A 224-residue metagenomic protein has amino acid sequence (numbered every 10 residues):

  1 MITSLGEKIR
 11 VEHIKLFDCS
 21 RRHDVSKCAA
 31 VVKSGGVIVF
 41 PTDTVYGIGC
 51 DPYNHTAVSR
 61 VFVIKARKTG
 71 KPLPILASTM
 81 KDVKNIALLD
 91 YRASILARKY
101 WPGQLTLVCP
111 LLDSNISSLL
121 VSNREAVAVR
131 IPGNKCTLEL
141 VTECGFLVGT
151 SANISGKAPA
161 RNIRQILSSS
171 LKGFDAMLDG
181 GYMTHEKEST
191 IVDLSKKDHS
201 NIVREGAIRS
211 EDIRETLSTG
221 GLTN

Functional and structural regions predicted by a protein language model:
I2-N224: Active-site-adjacent structural elements in enzyme catalytic cores
